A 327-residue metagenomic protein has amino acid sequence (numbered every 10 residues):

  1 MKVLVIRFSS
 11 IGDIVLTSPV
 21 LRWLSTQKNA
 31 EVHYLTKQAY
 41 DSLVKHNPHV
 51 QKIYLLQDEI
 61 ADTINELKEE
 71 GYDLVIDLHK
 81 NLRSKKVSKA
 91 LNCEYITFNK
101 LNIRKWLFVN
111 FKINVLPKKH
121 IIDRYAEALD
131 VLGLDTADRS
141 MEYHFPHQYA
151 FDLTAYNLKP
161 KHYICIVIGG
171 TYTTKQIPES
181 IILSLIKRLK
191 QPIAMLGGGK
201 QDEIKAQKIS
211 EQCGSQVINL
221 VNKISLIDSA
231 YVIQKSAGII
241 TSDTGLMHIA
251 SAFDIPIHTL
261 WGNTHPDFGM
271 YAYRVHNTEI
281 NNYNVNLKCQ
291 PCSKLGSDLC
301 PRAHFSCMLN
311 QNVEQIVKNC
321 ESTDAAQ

Functional and structural regions predicted by a protein language model:
M1-Q327: Catalytic machinery of carbohydrate-active enzymes, primarily nucleotide-sugar-dependent glycosyltransferases
